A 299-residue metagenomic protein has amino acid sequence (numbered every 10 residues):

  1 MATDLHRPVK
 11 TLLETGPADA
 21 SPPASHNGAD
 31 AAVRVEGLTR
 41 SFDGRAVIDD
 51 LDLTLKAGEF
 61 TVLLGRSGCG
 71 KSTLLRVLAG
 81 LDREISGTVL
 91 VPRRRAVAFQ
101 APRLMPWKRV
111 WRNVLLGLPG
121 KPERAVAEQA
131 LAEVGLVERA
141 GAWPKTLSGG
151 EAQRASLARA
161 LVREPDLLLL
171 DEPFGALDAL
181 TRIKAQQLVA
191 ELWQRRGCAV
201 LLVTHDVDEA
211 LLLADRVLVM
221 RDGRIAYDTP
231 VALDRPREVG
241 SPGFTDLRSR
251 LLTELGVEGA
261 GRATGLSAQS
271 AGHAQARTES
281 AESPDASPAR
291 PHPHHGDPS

Functional and structural regions predicted by a protein language model:
L64-R66: The feature captures the beta-strand-to-loop junction immediately N-terminal to the Walker
A79: Helix-to-loop junction immediately C-terminal to a conserved catalytic motif
P122-V134, R250: ABC nucleotide-binding domain "signature" region
W143-L147, E151-Q153: Conserved ABC ATPase signature
L157: Hydrophobic anchor residue at the start of the ABC signature
V162-D166: A short, proline-enriched helix->beta-strand linker immediately N-terminal to the Walker B motif in ABC-type P-loop
